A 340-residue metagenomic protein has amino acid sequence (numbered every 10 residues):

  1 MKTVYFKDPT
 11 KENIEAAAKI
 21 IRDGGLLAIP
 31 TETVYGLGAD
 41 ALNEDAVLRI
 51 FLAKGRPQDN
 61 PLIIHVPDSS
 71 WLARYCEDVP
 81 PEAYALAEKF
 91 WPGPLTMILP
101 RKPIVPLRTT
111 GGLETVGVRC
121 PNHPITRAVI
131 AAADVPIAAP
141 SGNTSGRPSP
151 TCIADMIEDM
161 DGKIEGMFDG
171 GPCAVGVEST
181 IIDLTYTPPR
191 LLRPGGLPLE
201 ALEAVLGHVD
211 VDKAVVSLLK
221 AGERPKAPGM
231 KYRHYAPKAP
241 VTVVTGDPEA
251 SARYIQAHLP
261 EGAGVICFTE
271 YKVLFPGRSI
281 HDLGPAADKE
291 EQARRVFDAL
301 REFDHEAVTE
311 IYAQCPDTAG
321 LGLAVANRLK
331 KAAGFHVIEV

Functional and structural regions predicted by a protein language model:
M1-V340: Active-site-adjacent structural elements in enzyme catalytic cores
